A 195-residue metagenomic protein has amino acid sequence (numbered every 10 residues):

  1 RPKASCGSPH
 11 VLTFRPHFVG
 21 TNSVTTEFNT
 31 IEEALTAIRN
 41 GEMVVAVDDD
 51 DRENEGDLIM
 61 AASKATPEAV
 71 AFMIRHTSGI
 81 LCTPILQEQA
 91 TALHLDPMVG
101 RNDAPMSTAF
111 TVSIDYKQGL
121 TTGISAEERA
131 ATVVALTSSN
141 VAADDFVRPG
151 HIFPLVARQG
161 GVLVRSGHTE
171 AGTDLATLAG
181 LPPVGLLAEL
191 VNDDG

Functional and structural regions predicted by a protein language model:
R1-P2, R15: N-terminal start and proteolytic maturation junction detector
T13, H17-T21: Short, positively charged and aromatic/hydrophobic N-terminal segments
N22-G195: Catalytic domains of riboflavin
